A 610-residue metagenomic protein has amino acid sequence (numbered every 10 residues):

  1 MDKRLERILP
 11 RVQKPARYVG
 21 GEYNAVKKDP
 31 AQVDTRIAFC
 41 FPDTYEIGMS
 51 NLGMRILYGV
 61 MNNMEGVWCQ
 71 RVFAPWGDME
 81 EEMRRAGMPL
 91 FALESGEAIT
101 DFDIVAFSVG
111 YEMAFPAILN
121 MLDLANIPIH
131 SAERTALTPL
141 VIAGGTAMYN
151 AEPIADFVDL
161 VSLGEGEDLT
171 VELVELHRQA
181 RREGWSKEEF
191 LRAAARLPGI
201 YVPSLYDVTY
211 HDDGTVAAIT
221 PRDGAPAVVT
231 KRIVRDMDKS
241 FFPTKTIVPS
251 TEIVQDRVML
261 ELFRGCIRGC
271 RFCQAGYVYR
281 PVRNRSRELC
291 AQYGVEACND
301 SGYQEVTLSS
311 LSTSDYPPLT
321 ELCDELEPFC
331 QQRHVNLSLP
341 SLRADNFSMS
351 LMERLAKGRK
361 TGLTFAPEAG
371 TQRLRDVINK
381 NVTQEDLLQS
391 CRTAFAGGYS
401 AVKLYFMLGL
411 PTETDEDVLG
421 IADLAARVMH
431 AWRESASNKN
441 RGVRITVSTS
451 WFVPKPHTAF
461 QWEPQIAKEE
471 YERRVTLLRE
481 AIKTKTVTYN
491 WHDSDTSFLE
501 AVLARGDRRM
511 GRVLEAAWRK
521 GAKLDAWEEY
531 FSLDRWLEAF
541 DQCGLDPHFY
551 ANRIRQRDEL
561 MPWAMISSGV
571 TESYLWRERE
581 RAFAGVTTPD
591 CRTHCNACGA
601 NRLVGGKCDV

Functional and structural regions predicted by a protein language model:
M1-K27, A31, I37-F39, K483-V610: Radical SAM enzyme core and accessory elements
I8-A38, Y45-E46, P203, T209 (+3 more regions): N-terminal [4Fe-4S]-dependent radical SAM core
F39-D43, M61, V248-Q274, C298 (+2 more regions): N-terminal pre-triad scaffold of radical SAM enzymes
C40, M113, V295-K403, M407-T446 (+2 more regions): Conserved SAM/AdoMet-binding glycine-rich loop
N51, E252-E288, H594-V610: Canonical Radical SAM [4Fe-4S] cluster-binding loop centered on the CxxxCxxC motif and its immediate flanking residues
M54, A86, L122, D156-V161 (+8 more regions): Short secondary-structure boundary/capping segments
A74-P221, P456-D507, E515-E529: Glycine-rich beta-alpha loop elements in corrinoid/cobalamin-binding modules across cobalamin-dependent enzymes
A193-P203, L311-Y316, P340-N346, G409 (+4 more regions): A glycine-rich phosphate-binding loop feature that marks nucleotide/adenosyl-phosphate handling sites
